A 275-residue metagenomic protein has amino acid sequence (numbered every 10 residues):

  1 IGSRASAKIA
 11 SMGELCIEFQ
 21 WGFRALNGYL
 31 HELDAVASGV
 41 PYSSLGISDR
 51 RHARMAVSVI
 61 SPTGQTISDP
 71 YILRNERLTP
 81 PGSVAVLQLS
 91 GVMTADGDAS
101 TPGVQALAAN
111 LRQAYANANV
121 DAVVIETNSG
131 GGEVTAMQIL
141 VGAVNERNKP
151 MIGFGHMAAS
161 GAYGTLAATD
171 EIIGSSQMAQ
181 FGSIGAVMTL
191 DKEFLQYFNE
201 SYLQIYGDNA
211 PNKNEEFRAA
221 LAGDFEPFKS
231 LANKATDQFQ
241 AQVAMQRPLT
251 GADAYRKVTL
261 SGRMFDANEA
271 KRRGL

Functional and structural regions predicted by a protein language model:
I1-K149, S160-Q246: Small-residue-centered hinge/linker elements
G153-A159, V258-G262: Glycine-rich beta-to-alpha transition loops that act as phosphate-gripper elements at the mouths of alpha/beta enzyme
E171-S176, N268, G274-L275: Short, well-structured beta-strand/strand-turn elements
A232, T236-R272: Secondary-structure end/capping motifs
